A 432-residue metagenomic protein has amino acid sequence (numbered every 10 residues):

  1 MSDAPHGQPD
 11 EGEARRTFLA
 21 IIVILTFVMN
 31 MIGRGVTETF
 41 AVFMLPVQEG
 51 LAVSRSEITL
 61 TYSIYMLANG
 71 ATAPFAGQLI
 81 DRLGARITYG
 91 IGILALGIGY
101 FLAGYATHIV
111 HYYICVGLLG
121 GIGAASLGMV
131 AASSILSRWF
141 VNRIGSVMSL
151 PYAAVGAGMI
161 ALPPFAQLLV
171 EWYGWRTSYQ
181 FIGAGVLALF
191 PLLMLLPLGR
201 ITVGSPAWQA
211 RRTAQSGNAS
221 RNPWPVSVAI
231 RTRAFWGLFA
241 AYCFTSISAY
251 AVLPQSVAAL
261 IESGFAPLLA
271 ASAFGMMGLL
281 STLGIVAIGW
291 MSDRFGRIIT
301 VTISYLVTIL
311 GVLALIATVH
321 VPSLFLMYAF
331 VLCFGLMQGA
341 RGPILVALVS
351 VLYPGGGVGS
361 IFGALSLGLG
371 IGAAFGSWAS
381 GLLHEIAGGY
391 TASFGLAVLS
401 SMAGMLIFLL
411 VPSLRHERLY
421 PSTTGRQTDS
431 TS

Functional and structural regions predicted by a protein language model:
E38, M66-P74, M159-I160, G278-V286 (+1 more regions): Residue-level signature of mid-helix packing/kink "hotspots" within the transmembrane helices of 12-pass Major
F40-M44, S227-I288, G376, S380: Extracytoplasmic gate region of multi-pass secondary transporters
V47-Q48, L79-I80, P164-Y173, L260-I261 (+2 more regions): Interfacial helix-cap and linker-helix signal at transmembrane-aqueous boundaries of multi-pass secondary transporters
L94-T107, V307-H320: C-terminal ends and interior cores of transmembrane alpha-helices in multi-pass membrane transporters/permeases
H111-S126, C243, L326-A340: Hydrophobic core of transmembrane alpha-helices in multi-pass small-molecule transporters, especially MFS/SLC-type
V116-A153, P354: Cytoplasmic helix-loop-helix junction between adjacent transmembrane helices in 12-TM secondary transporters
P151-T202: Helix-loop-helix hairpin linking two adjacent transmembrane segments in secondary transporters
Y179-L196, A392-L410: Symmetry-related core transmembrane helices of the 12-TM Major Facilitator Superfamily/SLC fold
